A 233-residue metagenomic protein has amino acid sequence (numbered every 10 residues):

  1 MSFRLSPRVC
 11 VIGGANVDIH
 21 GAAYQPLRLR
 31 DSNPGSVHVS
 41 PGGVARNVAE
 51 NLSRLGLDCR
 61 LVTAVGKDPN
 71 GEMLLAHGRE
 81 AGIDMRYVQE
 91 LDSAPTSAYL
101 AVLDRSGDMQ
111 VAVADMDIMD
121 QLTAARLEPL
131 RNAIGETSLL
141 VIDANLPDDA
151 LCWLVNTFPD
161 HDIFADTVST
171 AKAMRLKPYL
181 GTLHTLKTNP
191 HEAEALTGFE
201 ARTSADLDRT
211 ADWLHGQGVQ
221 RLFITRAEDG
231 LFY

Functional and structural regions predicted by a protein language model:
M1-I83: Glycine-rich phosphate/adenosyl-contacting loop at the front of the ribokinase-like
R8-V9, S138-L139, T185: Structural motif
V62-K67, R86-P95, D166-S169, L222-R226: Beta-strand->loop->alpha-helix junctions that form or flank phosphate-binding loops in nucleotide-handling enzymes
E90-L91, A101-L139, A144: Conserved phosphate-binding/catalytic loop of the ribokinase/pfkB sugar-kinase fold
M119-L130, D149, D166-M174: Active-site glycine-rich loop that binds ribose-phosphate moieties when present
G135, L151-H161: Glycosyltransferases and closely related glycan-assembly transferases that use nucleotide-activated donors
P159-Y233: Conserved phosphate/ATP/ADP-binding segment of small-molecule kinases
